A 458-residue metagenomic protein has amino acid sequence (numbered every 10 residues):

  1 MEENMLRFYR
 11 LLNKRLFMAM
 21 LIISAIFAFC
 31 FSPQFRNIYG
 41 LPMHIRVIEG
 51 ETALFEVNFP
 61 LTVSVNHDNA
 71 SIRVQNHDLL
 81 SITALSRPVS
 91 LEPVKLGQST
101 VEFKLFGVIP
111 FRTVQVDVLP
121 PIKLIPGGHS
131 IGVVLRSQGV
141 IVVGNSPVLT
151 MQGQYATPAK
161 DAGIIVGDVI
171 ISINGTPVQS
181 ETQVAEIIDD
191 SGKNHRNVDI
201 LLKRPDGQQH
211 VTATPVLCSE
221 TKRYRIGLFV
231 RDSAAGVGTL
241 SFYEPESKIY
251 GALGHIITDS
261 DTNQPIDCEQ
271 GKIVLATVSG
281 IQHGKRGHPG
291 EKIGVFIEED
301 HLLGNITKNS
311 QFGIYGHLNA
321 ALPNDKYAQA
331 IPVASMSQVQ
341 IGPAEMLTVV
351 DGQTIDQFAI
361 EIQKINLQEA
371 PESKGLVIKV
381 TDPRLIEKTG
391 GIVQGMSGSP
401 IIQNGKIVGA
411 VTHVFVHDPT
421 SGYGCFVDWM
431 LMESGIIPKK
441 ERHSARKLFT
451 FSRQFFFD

Functional and structural regions predicted by a protein language model:
M1-L11: N-terminal Lys/Arg-rich, disordered targeting/topogenic segments
E2, K14, S24, P33-R36 (+2 more regions): Interdomain regulatory linker/hinge segments that flank or connect interaction modules in polarity/junction/synaptic
N13-F17, F27-V74: Solvent-exposed, low-complexity, repeat-rich "mucin-like" stalks and linkers
M20, T212, V216-G390, Q394 (+3 more regions): Serine endopeptidase catalytic core focused on the charge-relay Asp
R73-I82, A159-T182, I401-N404, V408-H413: Conserved PDZ fold ligand-binding element
I82-L96, S172-L201, G207, D418-T420 (+1 more regions): PDZ domains, with a preference for the canonical peptide-binding region formed by the helix
F103-P121, I173, A185-G227: PDZ-domain C-terminal substructure recognizer with occasional recognition of PDZ-binding tails
Y155-V169, G192, G391-G395: A short glycine-leucine-enriched loop at secondary-structure breakpoints that most characteristically corresponds
